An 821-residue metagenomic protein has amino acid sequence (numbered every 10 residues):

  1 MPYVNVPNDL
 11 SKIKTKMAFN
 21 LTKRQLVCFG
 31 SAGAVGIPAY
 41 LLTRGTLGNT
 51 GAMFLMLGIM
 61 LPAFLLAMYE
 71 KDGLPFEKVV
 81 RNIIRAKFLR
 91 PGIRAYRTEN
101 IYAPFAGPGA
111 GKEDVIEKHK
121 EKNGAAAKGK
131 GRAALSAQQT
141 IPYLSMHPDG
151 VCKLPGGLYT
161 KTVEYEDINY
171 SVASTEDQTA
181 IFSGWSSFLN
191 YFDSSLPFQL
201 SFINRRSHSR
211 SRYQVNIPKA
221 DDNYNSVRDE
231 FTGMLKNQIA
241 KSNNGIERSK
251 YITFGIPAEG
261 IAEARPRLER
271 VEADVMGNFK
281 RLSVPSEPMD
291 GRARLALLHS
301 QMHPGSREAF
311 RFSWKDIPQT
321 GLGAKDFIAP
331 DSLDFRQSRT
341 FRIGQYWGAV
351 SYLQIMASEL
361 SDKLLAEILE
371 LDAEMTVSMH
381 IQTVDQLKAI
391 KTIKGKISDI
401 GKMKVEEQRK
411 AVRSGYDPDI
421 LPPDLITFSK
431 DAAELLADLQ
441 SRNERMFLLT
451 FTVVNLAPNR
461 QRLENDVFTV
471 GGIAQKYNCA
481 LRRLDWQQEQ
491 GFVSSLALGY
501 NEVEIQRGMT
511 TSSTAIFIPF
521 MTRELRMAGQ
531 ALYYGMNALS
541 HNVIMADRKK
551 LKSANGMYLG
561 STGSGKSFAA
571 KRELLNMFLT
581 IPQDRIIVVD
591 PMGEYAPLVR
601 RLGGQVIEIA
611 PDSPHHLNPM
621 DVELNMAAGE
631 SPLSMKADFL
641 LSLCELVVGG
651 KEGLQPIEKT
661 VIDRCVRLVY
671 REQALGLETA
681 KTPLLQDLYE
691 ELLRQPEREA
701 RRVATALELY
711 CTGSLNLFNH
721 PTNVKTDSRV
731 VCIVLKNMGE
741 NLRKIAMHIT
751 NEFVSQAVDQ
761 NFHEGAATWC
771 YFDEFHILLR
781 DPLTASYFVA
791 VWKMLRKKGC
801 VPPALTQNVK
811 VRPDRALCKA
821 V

Functional and structural regions predicted by a protein language model:
M1-D9: Short, charged cytosolic
I13-A39, H147, C152, I168 (+3 more regions): Glycine-rich phosphate-binding loop of nucleotide-binding enzymes
V35, A39, T43, P62-A63: Alpha-helical membrane-inserting segments
G45-M60: Hydrophobic alpha-helical transmembrane segments
M56-M60, D72-E77, F88-R94, P104-G107 (+1 more regions): Extended, folded cores of ATP/NTP-driven motor/assembly subunits in large transport and secretion machines
F64-N82: Membrane-helix interfacial anchor on the cytosolic side
I168-N169, T175-S195, R205-H208, S226-R228 (+9 more regions): P-loop NTPase motor domains
